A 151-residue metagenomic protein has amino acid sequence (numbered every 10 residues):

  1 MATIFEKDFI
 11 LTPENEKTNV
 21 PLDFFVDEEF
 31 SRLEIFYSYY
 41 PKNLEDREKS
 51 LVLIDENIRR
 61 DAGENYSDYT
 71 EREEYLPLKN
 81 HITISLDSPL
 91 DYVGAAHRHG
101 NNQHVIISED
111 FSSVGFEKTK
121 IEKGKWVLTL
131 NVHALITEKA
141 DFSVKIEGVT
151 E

Functional and structural regions predicted by a protein language model:
M1-E151: Acidic, Ser/Thr/Pro
